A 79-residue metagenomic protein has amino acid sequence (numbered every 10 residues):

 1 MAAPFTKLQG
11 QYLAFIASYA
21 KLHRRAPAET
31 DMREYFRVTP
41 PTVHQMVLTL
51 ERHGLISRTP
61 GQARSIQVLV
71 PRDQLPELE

Functional and structural regions predicted by a protein language model:
A3-Q9, A28, T59-E79: Short, cationic-aromatic polyanion-contact patches
Q11-S18: Pre-recognition alpha-helix immediately N-terminal to the DNA-recognition helix within helix-turn-helix or winged-helix
S18-R24: Short helix-capping/hinge SLiMs at alpha-helix to coil transitions
A26-F36: A short alpha-helical element within helix-turn-helix/winged-helix DNA-binding domains across DNA-binding proteins
G54: Glycine-centered, phosphate/nucleic-acid-interacting loop/turn motifs that mediate DNA/RNA or nucleotide
